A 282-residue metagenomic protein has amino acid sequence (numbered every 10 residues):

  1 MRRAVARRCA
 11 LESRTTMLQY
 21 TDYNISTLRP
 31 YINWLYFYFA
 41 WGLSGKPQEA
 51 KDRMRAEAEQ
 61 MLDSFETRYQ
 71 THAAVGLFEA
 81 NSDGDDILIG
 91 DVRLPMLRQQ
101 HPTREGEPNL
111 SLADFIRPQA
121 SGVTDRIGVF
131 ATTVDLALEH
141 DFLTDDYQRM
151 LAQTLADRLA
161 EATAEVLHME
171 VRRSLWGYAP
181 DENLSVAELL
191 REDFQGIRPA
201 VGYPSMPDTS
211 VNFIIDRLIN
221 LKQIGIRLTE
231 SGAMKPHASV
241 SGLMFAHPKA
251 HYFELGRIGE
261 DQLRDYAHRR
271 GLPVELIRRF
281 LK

Functional and structural regions predicted by a protein language model:
M1-T154: Active-site loops and adjacent core secondary-structure elements that bind or stabilize anionic groups
E107-K282: C-terminal accessory domains/tails appended to large, multi-domain proteins
